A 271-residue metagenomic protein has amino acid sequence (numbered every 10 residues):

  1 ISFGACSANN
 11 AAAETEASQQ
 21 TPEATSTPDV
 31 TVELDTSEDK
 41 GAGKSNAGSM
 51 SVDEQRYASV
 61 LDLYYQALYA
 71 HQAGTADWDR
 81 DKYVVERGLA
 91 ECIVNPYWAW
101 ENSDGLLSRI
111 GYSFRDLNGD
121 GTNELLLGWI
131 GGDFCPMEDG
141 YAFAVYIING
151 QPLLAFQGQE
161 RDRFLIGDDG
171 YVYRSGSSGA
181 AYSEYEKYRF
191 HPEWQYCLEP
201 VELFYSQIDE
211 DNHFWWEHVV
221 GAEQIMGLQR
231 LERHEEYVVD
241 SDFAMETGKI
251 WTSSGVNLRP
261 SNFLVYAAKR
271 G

Functional and structural regions predicted by a protein language model:
G4-A5: C-terminal motif of bacterial Sec signal peptides marking the signal peptidase cleavage site
A13-E33: Ser/Thr-rich, Proline-interspersed low-complexity disordered segments
E33-K82, D169-G271: Acidic, small-residue rich beta-repeat scaffolds with periodic aromatic anchors
S108-L117, R161-Y171: Beta-propeller blade termini
N118-W129, G170-Y173: Acidic/hydrophobic-patterned starts of short beta strands in beta-sheet-rich repeat architectures
G131-C135, G179-A180: Short glycine/acidic-enriched loop and turn motifs that connect beta-strands
E138-F156, Y188-F190: Beta-propeller blade repeat segments, especially FG-GAP/WD-type strand-to-loop junctions in 6- to 7-bladed propeller
L154-Q159, L198-E202: Beta-propeller fold detector
